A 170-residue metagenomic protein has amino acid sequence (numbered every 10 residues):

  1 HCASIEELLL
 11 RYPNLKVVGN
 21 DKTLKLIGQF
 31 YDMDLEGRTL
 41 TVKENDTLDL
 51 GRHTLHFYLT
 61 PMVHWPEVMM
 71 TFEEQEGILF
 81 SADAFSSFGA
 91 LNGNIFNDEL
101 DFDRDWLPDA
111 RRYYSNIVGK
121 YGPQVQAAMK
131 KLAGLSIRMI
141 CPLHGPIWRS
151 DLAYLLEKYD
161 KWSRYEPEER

Functional and structural regions predicted by a protein language model:
H1-L48: Active-site HxH/HxHxD metal-binding segment of metal-dependent hydrolases
C2-I5, G28-Q29, E67, A90-L91 (+1 more regions): Short glycine-/acidic-enriched loop or helix-start segments at secondary-structure transitions that form or flank
S4, L8, A128, L155-Y159: A general structural detector for well-ordered alpha-helical segments in enzyme core domains, enriched
D34-R38, D98, K158-Y159: Short, hinge-like loop/turn segments at secondary-structure boundaries
E44, D49-G51, E74-E76: Short strand-coil-strand connectors
T54-P142, I147-S150: Metallo-beta-lactamase
E73-E74, P167-E169: Short gly/pro-enriched beta-turn/loop segments at secondary-structure junctions
M139-E168: Terminal amphipathic helices with adjacent charged low-complexity linkers/tails
